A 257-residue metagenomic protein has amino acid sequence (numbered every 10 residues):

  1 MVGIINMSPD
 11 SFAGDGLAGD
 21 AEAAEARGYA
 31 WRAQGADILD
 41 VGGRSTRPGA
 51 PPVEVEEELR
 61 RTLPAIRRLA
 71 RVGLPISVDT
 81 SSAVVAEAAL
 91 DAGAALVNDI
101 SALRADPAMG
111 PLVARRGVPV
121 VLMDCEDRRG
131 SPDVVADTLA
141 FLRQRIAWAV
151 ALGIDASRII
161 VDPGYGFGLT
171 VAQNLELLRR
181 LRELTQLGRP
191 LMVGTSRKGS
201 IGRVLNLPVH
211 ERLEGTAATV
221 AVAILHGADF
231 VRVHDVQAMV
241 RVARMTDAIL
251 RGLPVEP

Functional and structural regions predicted by a protein language model:
V2: Glycine-rich, aromatic-flanked loop segments that form ligand/cofactor-binding clefts across common enzyme folds
S11-R27, T46-P75, T80-V84, L90-D91 (+3 more regions): Active-site-adjacent loop and "lid" segments of alpha/beta metabolic enzymes
A26-G42, H226: Catalytic domains of carbohydrate-active enzymes, especially glycoside hydrolases
